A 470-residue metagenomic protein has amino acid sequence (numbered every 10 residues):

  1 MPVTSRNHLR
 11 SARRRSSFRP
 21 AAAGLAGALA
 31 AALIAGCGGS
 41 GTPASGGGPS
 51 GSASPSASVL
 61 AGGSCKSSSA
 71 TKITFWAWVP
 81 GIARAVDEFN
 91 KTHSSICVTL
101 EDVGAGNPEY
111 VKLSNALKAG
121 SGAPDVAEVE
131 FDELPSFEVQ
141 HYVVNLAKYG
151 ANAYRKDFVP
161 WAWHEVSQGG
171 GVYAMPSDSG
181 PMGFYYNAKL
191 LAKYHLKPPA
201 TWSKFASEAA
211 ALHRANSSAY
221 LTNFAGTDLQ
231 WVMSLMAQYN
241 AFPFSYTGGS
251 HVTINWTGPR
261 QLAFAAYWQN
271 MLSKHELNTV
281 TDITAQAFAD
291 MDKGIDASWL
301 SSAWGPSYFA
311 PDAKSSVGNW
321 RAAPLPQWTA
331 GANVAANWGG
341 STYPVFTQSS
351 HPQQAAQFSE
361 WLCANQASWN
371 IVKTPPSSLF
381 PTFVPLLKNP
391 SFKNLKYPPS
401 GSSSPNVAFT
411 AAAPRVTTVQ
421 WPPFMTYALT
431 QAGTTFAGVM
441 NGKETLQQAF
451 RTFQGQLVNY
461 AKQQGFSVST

Functional and structural regions predicted by a protein language model:
P2-R15, R19-P135, N152-Y154, V280-T281 (+6 more regions): Conserved N-terminal structural module of periplasmic/extracytoplasmic solute-binding proteins
V59-L60, S64, F131-M182, S234-M236 (+2 more regions): Hinge/lid segment of periplasmic solute-binding proteins
S67, W304-S316, T329-Q431, Q464-T470: C-terminal lobe and pocket-closing loops of periplasmic/extracytoplasmic Venus-flytrap solute-binding proteins
A85, V126, R260-Y267, S341 (+2 more regions): Short amphipathic alpha-helical coupling segments at ligand-binding clamshell hinges and other catalytic/signaling
Y110-G122, V139-Q140, L190-L191, S207-A215 (+3 more regions): Short helices/loops that flank or line small-molecule/ion binding pockets
N115, A123-D125, A153-L190, Y220 (+2 more regions): A structural signal for short loop-to-beta-strand junctions that line the ligand-binding cleft of periplasmic/secreted
G171-S177, M182, A206-I254, R260 (+1 more regions): Extracytoplasmic/periplasmic solute-binding protein
A209, S250-T281, L325: Glycine-centered hinge/linker elements that transmit conformational signals in sensory and ligand-binding systems
